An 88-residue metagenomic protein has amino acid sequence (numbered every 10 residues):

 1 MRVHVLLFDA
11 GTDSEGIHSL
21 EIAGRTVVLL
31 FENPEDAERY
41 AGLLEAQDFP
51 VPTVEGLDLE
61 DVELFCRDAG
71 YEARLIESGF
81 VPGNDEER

Functional and structural regions predicted by a protein language model:
M1-R88: Conserved NAD+-utilizing ADP-ribose enzyme module
